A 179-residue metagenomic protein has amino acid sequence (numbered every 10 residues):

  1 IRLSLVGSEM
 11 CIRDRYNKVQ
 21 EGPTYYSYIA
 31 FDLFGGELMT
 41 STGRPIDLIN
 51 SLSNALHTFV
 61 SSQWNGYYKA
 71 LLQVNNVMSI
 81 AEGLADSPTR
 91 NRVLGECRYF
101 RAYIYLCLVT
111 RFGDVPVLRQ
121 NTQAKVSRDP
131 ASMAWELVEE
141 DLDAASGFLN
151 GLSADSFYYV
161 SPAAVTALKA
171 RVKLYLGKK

Functional and structural regions predicted by a protein language model:
I1-G7, I12: Single conserved hydrophobic/aromatic residue that forms the stacking wall/gate of nucleotide- or nucleobase-binding
I12-G36: Post-signal-peptide N-terminal segment of Sec-exported extracytoplasmic proteins
D14-K18, G43-F112, A124-M133, L142-D155: Conserved, well-structured interaction surfaces
E37-G43, V115: Short, surface-exposed glycine/acidic/tryptophan-bearing loops
V93, Y158-V165: Short, conserved alpha-helical segments within structured domains
D114-V115, E139-L152, P162-K179: Aromatic-residue-lined binding/catalytic grooves and analogous aromatic/hydrophobic interfacial grooves in multimeric
R119-T122: Outer-membrane beta-barrel translocator domains and adjoining extracellular loop/strand segments of Gram-negative
W135-L137: N-terminal propeptides
